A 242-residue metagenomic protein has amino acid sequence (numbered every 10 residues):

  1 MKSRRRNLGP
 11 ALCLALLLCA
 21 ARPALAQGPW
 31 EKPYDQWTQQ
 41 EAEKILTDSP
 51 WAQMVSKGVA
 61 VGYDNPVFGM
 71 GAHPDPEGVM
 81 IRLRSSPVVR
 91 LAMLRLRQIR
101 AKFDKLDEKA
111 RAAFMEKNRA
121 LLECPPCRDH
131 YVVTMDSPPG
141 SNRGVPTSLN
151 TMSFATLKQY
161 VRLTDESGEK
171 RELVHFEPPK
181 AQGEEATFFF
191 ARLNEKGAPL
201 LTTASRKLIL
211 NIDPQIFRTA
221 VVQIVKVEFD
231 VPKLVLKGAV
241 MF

Functional and structural regions predicted by a protein language model:
M1-R6: N-terminal secretory signal peptides that target proteins for export/translocation
P10-A21: Bacterial N-terminal signal peptides
R22-A26: Sec/Tat signal peptide C-region and signal peptidase I cleavage site
Q27-F242: PEST-like low-complexity, intrinsically disordered acidic/proline/serine-rich tracts that flank trafficking/processing
